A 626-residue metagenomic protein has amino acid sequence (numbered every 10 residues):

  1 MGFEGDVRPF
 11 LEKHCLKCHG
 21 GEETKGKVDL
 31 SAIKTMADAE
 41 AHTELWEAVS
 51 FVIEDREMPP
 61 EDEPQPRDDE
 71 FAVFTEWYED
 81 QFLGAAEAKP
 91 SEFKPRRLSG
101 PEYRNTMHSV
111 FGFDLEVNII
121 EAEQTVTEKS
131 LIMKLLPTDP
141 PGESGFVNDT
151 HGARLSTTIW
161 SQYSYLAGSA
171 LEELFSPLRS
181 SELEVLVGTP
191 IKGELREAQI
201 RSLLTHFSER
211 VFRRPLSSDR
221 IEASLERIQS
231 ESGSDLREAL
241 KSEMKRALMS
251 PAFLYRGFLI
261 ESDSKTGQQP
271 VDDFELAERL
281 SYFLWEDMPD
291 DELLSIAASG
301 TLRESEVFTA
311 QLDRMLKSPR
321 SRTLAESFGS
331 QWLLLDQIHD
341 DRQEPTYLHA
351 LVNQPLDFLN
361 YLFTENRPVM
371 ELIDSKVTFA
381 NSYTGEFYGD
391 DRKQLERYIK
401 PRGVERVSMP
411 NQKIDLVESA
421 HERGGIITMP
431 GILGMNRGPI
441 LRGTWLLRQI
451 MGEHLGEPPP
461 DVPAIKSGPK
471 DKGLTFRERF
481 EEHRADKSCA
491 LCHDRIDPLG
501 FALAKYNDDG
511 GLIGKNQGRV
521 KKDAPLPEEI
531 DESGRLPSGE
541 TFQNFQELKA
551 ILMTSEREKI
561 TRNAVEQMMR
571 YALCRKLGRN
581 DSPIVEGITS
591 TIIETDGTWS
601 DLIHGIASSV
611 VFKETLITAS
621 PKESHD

Functional and structural regions predicted by a protein language model:
M1-A48, D55, D62-D68, G385 (+6 more regions): Sequence context surrounding c-type heme c attachment/ligation sites in exported
M1-L186, E209-R210, R214-S217, I221 (+13 more regions): Aromatic- and Gly/Pro-enriched helix-to-coil junctions and flexible linker segments
F3, V7, A41-L45, S50 (+25 more regions): Secondary-structure capping and boundary motifs in well-ordered enzyme cores
W77, E102, T106, V110-F111 (+9 more regions): Extended surface/linker regions that mediate inter-domain or inter-protein docking in multi-component redox
P190-E194, R201, T205, E222-Q229 (+1 more regions): Large, well-folded core regions of big proteins
F207, S218-E226, G257-F258, S382-Y383 (+2 more regions): Short hydrophobic alpha-helical segments that form membrane-spanning helices or hydrophobic packing faces of helical
F258-P270: Structured all-alpha helical bundle cores of eukaryotic regulatory proteins
L294-S295, H339-P345, L503-Y506: Short acidic alpha-helical/loop segments enriched in Asp/Glu that coordinate divalent cations
